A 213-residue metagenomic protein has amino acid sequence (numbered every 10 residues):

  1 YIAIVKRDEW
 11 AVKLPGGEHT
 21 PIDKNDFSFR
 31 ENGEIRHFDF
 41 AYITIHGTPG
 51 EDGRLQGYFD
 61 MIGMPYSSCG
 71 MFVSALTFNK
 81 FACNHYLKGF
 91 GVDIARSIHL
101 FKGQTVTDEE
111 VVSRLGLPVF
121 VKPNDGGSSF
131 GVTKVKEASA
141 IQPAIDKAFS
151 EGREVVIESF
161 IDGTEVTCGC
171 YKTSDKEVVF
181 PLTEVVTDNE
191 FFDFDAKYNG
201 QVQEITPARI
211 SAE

Functional and structural regions predicted by a protein language model:
Y1-F72, L76-F78, A82-H85, G89 (+1 more regions): ATP-binding N-terminal substructure of ATP-dependent carboxylate-amine bond-forming enzymes
Y1-I2, A95, I210-E213: Short, intrinsically disordered, charge-balanced linker/junction segments flanking boundaries in proteins
W10, N25, A95, L115-V119 (+3 more regions): Change "...and in nucleic-acid phosphodiester-cleaving endonucleases..." to "...and in nucleic-acid processing enzymes
I35, L76-T164: Active-site nucleotide/adenylate-binding loops and adjacent lid/helix of ATP-dependent enzymes
D52-R54, F130-G131, T167: Short glycine-/acidic-enriched loop or helix-start segments at secondary-structure transitions that form or flank
P65-C69, I94, V178-V179: Short hydrophobic/aromatic-enriched beta-strand-loop microsegments
K136-E213: Phosphate-binding site of ATP-dependent enzymes
